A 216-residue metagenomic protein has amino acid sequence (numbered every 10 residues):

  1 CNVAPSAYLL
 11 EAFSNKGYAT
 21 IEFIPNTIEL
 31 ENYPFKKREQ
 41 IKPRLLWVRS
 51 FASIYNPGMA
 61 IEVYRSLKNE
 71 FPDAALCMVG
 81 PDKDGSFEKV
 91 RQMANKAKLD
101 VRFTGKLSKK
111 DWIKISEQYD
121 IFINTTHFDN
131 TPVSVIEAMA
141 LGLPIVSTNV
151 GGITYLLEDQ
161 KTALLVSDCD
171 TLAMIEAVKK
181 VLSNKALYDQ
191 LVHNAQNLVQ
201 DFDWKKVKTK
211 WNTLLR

Functional and structural regions predicted by a protein language model:
Y8, T27: Carbohydrate-associated surface elements
K37-Y55, I61-K68, C77: Conserved donor-binding/catalytic core segment of Leloir-type glycosyltransferases
K89-L107: Nucleotide-activated donor-binding/catalytic signature segment of Leloir-type glycosyltransferases, i.e., the conserved
K106-L107, K114-Y119: Short alpha-helical donor nucleotide-sugar binding micro-motif in glycosyltransferases
H127: Aromatic "clamp/platform" in nucleotide-sugar-dependent glycosyltransferases that forms part of the donor/acceptor
P144-S147: Short hydrophobic beta-strand element within catalytic cores of glycosyltransferases and related nucleotide-activated
D159-Q160, L164-T171, K180-K185: Conserved acidic donor-binding segment of nucleotide-sugar-dependent glycosyltransferases
A173, K180, L187-D201, K210-T213: A short, well-ordered alpha-helix in the C-terminal region of glycosyltransferases
